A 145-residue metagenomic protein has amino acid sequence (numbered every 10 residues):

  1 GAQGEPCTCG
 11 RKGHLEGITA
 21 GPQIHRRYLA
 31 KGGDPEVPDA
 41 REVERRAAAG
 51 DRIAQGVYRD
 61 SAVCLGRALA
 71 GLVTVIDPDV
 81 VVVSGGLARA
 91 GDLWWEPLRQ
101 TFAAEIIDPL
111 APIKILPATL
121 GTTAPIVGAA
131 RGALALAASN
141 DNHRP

Functional and structural regions predicted by a protein language model:
A2-P145: ATP-binding/phosphotransfer module of carbohydrate and carboxylate kinases, centering on a glycine-rich
